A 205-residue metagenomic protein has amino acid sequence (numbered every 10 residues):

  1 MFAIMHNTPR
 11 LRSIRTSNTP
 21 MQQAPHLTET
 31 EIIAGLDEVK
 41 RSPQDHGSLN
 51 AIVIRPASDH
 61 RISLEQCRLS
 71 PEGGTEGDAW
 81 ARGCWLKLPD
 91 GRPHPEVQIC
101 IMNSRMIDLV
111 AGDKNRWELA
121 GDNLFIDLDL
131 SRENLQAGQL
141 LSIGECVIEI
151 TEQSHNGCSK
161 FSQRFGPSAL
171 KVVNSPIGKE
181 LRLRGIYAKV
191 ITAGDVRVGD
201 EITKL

Functional and structural regions predicted by a protein language model:
F2-N7, L11-L205: Metal-cofactor-dependent catalytic cores
